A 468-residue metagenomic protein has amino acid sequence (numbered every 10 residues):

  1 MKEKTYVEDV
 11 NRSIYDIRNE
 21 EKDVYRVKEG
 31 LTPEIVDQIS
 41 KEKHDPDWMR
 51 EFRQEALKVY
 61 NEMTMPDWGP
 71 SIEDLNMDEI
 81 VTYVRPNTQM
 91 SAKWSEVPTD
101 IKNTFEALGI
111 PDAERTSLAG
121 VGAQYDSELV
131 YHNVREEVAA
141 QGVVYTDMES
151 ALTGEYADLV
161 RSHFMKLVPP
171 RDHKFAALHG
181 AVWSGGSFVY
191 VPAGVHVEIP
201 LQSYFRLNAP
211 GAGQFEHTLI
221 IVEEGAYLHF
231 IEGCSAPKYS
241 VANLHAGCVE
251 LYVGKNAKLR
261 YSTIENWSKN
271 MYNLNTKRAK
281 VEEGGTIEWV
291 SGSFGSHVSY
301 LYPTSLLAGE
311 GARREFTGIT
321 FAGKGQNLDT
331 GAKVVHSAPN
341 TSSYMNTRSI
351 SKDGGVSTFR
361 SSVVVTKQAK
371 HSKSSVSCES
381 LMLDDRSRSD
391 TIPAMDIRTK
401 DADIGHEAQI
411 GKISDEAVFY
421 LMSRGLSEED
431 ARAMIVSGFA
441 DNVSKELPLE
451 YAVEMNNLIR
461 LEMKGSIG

Functional and structural regions predicted by a protein language model:
K2-Y6, V10, Y25-D172, A176-A177 (+1 more regions): N-terminal amphipathic, basic helical "cap/leader" segment at the start of enzyme domains
I14-Y15, P339: Extended intrinsically disordered or low-complexity segments
D16-R18, P33-D37, M395-I397: Short acidic (Asp/Glu) and glycine-rich catalytic loops that position anionic groups and cofactors
W68-S71, E428, Y451: Flexible, glycine/charged-enriched surface loops at secondary-structure junctions
Y131-N133, E137-L426, A440-G468: Conserved beta-strand/loop scaffold segments within soluble protein domains that form the structured core and edges
